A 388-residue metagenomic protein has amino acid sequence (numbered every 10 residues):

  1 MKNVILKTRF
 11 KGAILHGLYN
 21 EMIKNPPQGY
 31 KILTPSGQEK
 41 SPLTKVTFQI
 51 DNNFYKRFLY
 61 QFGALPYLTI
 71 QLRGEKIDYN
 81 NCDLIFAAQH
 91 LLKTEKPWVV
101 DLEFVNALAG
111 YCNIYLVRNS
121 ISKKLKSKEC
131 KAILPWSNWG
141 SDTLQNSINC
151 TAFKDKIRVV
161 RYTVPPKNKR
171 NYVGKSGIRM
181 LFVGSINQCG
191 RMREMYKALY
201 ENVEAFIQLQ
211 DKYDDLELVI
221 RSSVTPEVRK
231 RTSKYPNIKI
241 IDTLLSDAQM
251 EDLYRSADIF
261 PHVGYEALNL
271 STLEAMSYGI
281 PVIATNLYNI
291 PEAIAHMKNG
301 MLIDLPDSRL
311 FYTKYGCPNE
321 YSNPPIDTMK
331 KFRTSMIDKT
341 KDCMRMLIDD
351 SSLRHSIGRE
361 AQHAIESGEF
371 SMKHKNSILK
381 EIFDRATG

Functional and structural regions predicted by a protein language model:
G74-K76, I114-P135, G140: Membrane-proximal helix-turn-helix segments that form the acceptor-binding/catalytic region of lipid-linked
S127-K156, V164-P166, R229: A short, active-site helix/loop in glycosyltransferases that binds the activated sugar's phosphate group
L134, N171-L199, V203-Q210, V219 (+1 more regions): Conserved donor-binding/catalytic core segment of Leloir-type glycosyltransferases
R158-I178, D252: Acidic anion/phosphate-binding donor-loop and adjacent secondary structure in glycosyltransferase catalytic cores
S222, E227-A248, I259: Nucleotide-activated donor-binding/catalytic signature segment of Leloir-type glycosyltransferases, i.e., the conserved
R255-A267, I280: Acidic donor-binding loop of glycosyltransferase active sites
P281-A284, I294, M301-L302: Short hydrophobic beta-strand element within catalytic cores of glycosyltransferases and related nucleotide-activated
I326-I382: A charged, aromatic-enriched C-terminal amphipathic alpha-helix characteristic of glycosyltransferases across folds
